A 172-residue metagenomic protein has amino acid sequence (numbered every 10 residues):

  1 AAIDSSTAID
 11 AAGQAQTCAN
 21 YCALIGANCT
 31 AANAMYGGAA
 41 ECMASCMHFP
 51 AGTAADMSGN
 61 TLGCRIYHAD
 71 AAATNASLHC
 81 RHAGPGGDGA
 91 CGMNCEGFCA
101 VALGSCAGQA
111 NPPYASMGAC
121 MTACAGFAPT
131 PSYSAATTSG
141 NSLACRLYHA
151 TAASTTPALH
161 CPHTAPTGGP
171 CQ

Functional and structural regions predicted by a protein language model:
A1-Q14: Ser/Thr-rich, Pro/Gly/Ala-heavy low-complexity intrinsically disordered linkers and tails of secreted extracellular
G13-Q172: Mature extracellular/luminal domains of secreted and GPI-anchored eukaryotic proteins, especially small
